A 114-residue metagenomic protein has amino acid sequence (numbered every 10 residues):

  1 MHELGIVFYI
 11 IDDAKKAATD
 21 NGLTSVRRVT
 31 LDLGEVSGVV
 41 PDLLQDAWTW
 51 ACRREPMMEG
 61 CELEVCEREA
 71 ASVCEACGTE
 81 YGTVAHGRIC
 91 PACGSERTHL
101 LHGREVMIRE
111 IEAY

Functional and structural regions predicted by a protein language model:
M1-C61, C66: Long, charged N-terminal interaction/targeting segments
S37-G38, A70-C74: Acidic pyrophosphate-coordinating catalytic loop
E62-E69, T79-A85: Short, flexible, mixed-charge glycine/proline-rich loop motifs that serve as phosphate/nucleic-acid-contacting
S72, R88, V106: Cys/His-enriched microdomains
C74-C77, C90-C93: Short cysteine-rich clusters marking metal-coordination/redox-active sites
G82, S95-H99: Short functional micro-motifs and their immediate structural scaffolds
L100-E110: Short metal-binding segments enriched for Cys and/or His
Y114: N-terminal loops that bind phosphate or other acidic moieties and the adjacent beta-alpha structural core
